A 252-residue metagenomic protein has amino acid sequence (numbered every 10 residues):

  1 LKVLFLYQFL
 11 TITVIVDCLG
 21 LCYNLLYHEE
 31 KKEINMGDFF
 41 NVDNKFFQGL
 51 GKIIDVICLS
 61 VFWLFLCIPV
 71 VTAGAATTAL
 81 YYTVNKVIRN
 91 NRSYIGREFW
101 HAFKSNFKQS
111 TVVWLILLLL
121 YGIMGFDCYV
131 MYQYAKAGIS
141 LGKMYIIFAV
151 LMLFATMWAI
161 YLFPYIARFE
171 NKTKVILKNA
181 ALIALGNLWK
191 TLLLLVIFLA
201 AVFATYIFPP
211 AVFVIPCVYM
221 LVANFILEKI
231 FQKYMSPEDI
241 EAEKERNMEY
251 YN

Functional and structural regions predicted by a protein language model:
Y7, T11-T13, C18-Y145, M157-N252: Helix-coil boundary and N-terminal low-complexity module in membrane systems
I146-M152: Small-residue-enriched core segments of transmembrane alpha-helices in multipass membrane transport and channel
